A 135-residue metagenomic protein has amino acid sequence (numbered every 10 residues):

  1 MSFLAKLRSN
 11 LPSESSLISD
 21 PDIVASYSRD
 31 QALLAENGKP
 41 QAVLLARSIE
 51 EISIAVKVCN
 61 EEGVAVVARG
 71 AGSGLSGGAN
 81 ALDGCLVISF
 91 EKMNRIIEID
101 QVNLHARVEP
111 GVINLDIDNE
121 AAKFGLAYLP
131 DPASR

Functional and structural regions predicted by a protein language model:
M1-K57, S73-L104, A133-R135: N-terminal flexible segment immediately upstream of the FAD-binding catalytic core in FAD-dependent oxidoreductases
S9-N10, E61, K123: Residues at alpha-helix termini
V64-A65, A127: Residue-level detector of anion-binding/catalytic polar loops
R69-G70, S89, E109: Short beta-strand segments
R95-I99, H105-R135: FAD-binding subdomain of flavoenzyme oxidoreductases
